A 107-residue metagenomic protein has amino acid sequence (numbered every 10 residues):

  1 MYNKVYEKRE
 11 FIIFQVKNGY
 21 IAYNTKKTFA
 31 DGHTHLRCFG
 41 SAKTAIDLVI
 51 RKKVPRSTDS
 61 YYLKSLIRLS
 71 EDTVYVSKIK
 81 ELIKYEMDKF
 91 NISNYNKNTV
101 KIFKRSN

Functional and structural regions predicted by a protein language model:
M1-I21, P55, D59-K64, S70-D88 (+1 more regions): Short N-terminal "domain-start" leader segments that mark the transition from disordered tails or signal peptides into
K26-T44: A short, exposed loop/beta-hairpin motif centered on an aromatic-Gly-Thr core
A45-L48, I102: Compositionally biased non-globular segments, especially hydrophobic aliphatic-rich helices of signal peptides
D47-S57: Short, surface-exposed secondary-structure junctions/capping segments
